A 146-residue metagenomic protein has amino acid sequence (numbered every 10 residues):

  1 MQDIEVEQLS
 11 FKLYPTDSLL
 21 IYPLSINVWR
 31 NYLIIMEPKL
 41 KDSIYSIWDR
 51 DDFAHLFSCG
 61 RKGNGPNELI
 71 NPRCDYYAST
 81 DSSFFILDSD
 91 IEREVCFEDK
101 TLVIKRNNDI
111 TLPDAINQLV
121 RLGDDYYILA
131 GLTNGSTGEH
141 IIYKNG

Functional and structural regions predicted by a protein language model:
M1-L9: Blade/loop signatures of beta-propeller domains
K12-Y45: Beta-strand-rich domains and repeat architectures in extracellular enzymes and scaffolds, especially beta-propellers
L24-I26, D75-Y77, L119: Hydrophobic core register within WD40 beta-propeller blades
R30-N31, D81-S82, G123-D125: Short coil/turn segments that connect the beta-strands within blades of beta-propeller domains
I35-K39, I86-D90, I128-N134: Conserved beta-strand positions in repeat-built beta-propeller and related beta-rich domains
K41-S46, E92-F97, G135-Y143: Structural motif
D49-D52, F97-T101, Y143-G146: Short loop/turn segments that connect beta-strands within beta-propeller blades
A54-D90, R106-I116: Blade-loop segments of beta-propeller domains
